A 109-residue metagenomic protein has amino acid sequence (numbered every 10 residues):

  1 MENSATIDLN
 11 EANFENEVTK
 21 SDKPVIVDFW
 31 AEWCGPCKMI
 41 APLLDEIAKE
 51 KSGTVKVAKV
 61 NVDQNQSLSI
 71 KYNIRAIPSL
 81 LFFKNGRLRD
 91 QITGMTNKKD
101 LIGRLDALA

Functional and structural regions predicted by a protein language model:
M1-I26, A31-K56, Q64-S79, K84-A109: Proteins that catalyze or organize thiol-disulfide redox chemistry and the adjacent proteostasis machinery handling
K59: Conserved residues in the N-terminal Rossmann fold of short-chain dehydrogenase/reductase
